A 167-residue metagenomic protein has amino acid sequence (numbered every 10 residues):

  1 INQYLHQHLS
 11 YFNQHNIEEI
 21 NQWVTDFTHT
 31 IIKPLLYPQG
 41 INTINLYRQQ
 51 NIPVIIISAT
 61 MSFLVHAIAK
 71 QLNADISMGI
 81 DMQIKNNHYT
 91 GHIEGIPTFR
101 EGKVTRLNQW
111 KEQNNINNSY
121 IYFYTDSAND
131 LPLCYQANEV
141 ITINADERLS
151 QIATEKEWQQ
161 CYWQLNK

Functional and structural regions predicted by a protein language model:
I1-N13: N-terminal helical cap/lid subdomain that shapes the substrate entry/recognition surface in HAD-like hydrolases
I17-E18, Q22-T25, H29-K167: C-terminal cap/substrate-recognition subdomain and adjoining C-terminal extension of metal-dependent phosphatase-like
